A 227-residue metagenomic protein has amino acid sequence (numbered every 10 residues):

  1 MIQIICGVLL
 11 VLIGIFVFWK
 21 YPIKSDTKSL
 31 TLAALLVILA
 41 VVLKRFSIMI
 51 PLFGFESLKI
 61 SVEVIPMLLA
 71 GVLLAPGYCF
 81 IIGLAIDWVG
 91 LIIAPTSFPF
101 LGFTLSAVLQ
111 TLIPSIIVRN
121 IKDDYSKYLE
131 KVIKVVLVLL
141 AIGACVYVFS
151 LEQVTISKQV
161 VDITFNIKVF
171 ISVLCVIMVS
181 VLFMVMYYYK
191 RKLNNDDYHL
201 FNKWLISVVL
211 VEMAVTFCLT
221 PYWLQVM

Functional and structural regions predicted by a protein language model:
M1-M227: Loop-helix junctions at membrane interfaces
